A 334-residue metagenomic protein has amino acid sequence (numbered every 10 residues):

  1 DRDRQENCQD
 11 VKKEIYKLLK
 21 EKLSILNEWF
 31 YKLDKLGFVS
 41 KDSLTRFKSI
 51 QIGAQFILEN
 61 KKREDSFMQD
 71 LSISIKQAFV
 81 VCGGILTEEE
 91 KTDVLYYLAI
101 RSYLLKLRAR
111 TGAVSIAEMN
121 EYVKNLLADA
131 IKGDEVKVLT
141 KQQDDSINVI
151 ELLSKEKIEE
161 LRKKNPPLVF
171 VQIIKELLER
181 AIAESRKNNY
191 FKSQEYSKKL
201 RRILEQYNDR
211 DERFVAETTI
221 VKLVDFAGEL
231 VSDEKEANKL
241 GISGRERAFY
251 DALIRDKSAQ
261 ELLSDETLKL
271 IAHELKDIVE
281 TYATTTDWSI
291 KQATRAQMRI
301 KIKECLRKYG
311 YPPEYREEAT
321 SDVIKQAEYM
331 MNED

Functional and structural regions predicted by a protein language model:
D3-D334: Catalytic cores and motor modules of nucleic-acid processing enzymes
